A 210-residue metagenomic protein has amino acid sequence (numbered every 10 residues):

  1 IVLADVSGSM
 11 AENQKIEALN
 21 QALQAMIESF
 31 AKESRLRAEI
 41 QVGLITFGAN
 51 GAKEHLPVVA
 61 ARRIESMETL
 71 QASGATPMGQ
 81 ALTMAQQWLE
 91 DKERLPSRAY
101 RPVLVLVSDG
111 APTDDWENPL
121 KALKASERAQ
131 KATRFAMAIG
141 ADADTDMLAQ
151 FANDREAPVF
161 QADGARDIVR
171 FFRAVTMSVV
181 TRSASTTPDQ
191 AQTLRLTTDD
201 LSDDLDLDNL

Functional and structural regions predicted by a protein language model:
I1-L56, V103-V107: Von Willebrand factor
E17, G110-D154: VWA/integrin I-like adhesion module and closely mimicked acidic/polar interface patches used
N20-Q24, L82, Q86, L120 (+1 more regions): Extracytoplasmic/secreted envelope proteins and their assembly/folding machinery, especially bacterial periplasmic
A31-L36, E90-R98, A125-S126: Surface-exposed acidic, glycine-flexible loop patches that form ligand/cofactor-binding and adhesion interfaces
A38-T69, T145-N153: Short beta-strand-loop
A52-E54, R63-Y100, D114, T133-D146 (+1 more regions): Von Willebrand factor
G140, A165, T187-L210: Extended acidic, low-complexity intrinsically disordered regions
A141-Q190: Von Willebrand factor A/integrin I-like adhesion domains
